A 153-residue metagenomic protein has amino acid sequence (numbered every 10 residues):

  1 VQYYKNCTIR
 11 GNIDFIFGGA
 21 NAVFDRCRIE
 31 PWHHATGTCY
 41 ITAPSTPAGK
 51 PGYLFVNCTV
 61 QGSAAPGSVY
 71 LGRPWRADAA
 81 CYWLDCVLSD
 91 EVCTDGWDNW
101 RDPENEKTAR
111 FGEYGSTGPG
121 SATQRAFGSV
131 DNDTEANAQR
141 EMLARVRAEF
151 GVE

Functional and structural regions predicted by a protein language model:
V1-E153: Sequence-level preference for short, compositionally simple segments enriched in small aliphatic or small polar residues
